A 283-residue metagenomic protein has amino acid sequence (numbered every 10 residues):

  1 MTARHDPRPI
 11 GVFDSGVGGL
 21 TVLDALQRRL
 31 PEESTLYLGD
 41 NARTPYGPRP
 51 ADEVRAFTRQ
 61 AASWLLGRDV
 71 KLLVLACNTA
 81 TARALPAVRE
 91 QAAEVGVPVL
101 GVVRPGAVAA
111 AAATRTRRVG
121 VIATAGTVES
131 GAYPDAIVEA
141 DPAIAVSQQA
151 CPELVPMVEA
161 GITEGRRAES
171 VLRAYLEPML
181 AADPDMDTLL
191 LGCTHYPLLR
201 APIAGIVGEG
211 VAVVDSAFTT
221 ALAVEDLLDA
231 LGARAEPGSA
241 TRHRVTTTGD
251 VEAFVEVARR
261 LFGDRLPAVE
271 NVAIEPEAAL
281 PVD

Functional and structural regions predicted by a protein language model:
M1-D283: Non-catalytic structural scaffold of enzyme domains
